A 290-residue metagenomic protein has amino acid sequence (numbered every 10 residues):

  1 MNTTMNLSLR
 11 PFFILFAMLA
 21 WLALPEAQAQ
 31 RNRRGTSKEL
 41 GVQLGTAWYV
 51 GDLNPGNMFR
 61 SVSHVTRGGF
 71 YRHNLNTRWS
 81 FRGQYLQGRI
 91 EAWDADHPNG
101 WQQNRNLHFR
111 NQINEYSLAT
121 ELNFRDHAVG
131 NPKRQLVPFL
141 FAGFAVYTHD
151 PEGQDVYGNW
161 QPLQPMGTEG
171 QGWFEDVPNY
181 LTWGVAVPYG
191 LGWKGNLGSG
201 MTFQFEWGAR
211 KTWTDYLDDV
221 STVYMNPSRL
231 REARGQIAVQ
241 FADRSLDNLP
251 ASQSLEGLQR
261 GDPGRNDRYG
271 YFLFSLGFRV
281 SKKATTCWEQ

Functional and structural regions predicted by a protein language model:
A29-N74, P151, D267-L273, G277-K283: Short glycine/proline- and aromatic-enriched beta-strand/turn motifs that initiate or cap beta-hairpins
T36, S61-V65, Q112-Y116, L136 (+2 more regions): Residues that define the transmembrane beta-barrel architecture of outer-membrane proteins
V42-T46, G69-H73, L118-F124, A142-F144 (+3 more regions): Residues on the lipid-exposed face of transmembrane beta-strands in outer-membrane beta-barrel proteins
Y49-P55, E91-D96, V129, H149-Q154 (+2 more regions): Outer-membrane beta-barrel proteins
V50-N57, W101-R110, H127, W173-N179 (+1 more regions): Extracellular loop and loop/strand-boundary signature of outer-membrane beta-barrel proteins
R78-F81, A128, S199-F203, K282-T286: Repeated loop/turn-to-beta-strand initiation elements of outer-membrane beta-barrel proteins
W79, Q84-P165: Gram-negative (and chloroplast) outer-membrane scaffold detector with strong preference for beta-barrel transmembrane
V146-R265: Outer-membrane beta-barrel transmembrane domain signature
